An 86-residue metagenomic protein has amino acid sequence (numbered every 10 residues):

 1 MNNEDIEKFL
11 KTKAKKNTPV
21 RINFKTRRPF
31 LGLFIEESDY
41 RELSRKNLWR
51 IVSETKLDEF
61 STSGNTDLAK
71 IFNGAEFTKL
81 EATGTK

Functional and structural regions predicted by a protein language model:
N2-K86: Conserved RNA-binding domains used in RNP assembly and mRNA/RNA metabolism
